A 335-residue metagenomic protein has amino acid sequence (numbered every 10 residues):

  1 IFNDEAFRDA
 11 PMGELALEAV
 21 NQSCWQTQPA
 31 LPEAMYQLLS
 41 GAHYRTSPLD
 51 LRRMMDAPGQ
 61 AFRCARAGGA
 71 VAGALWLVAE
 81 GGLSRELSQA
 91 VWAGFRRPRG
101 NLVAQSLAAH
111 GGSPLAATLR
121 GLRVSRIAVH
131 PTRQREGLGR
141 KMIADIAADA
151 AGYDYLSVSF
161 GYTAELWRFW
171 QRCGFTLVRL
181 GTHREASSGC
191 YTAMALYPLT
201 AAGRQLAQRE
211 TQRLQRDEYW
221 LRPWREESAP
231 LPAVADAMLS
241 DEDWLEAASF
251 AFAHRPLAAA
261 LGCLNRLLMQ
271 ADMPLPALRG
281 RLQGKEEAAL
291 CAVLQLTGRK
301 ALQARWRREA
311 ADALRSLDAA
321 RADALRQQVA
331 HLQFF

Functional and structural regions predicted by a protein language model:
I1-Y44, G82-G121, A148-F335: Terminal substrate-recognition subdomain of acyl/acetyltransferases
A10-M12, R52-A61, G161: A glycine-rich phosphate-binding loop feature that marks nucleotide/adenosyl-phosphate handling sites
H43-M54: Short, basic/aromatic recognition patches
G59-V78: Conserved beta-hairpin
Q60, L119, V124: Short coil/loop residues immediately preceding or within conserved phosphate-binding loops of NTP-utilizing enzyme
C64, W76, R123-A128, S157-S159 (+1 more regions): Structured core elements
E80-G82, T132: Short coil/turn motifs at secondary-structure junctions
R126-D149: Conserved acetyl-CoA-binding loop-helix of GNAT-fold acetyltransferases
